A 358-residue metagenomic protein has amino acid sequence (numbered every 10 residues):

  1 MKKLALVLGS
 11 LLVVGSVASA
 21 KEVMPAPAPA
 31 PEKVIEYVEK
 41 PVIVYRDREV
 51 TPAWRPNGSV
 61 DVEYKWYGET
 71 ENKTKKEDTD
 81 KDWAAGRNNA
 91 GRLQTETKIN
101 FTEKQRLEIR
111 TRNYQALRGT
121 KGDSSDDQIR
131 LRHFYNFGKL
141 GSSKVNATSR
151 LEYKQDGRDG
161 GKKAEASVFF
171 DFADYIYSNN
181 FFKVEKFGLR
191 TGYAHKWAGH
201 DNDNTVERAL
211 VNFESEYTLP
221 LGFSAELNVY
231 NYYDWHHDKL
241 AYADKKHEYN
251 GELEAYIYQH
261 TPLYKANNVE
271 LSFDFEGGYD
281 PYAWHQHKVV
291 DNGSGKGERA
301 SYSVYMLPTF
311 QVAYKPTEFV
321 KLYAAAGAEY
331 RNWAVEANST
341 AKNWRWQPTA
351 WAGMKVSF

Functional and structural regions predicted by a protein language model:
M1-S59, T317-F319, N338, S357-F358: Cleavable N-terminal export/targeting peptides
R46-V50, E96-E103, H133-G141, F169-F182 (+6 more regions): Outer-membrane beta-barrel proteins
P52-V62, G91, E103-L107, G141-A147 (+8 more regions): Outer-envelope beta-barrel architecture signal
G58-T70, I109-N113, A147-Y153, L189-H195 (+3 more regions): Transmembrane beta-barrel strands of outer-membrane/channel proteins
K65-L93, Q115-K121, K296-E298: Surface-exposed strand-loop-strand hairpins of Gram-negative outer-membrane beta-barrel proteins
D82-N89, T120-Q128, D159-F169, D201-R208 (+3 more regions): Replace "Gram-negative outer membrane beta-barrel proteins" with "bacterial and organellar outer membrane beta-barrel
H133, K342-F358: Outer-membrane beta-barrel "beta-signal"
A173-K296, V356: Detector for outer-membrane/organellar transmembrane beta-barrel domains, recognizing the amphipathic beta-strand
